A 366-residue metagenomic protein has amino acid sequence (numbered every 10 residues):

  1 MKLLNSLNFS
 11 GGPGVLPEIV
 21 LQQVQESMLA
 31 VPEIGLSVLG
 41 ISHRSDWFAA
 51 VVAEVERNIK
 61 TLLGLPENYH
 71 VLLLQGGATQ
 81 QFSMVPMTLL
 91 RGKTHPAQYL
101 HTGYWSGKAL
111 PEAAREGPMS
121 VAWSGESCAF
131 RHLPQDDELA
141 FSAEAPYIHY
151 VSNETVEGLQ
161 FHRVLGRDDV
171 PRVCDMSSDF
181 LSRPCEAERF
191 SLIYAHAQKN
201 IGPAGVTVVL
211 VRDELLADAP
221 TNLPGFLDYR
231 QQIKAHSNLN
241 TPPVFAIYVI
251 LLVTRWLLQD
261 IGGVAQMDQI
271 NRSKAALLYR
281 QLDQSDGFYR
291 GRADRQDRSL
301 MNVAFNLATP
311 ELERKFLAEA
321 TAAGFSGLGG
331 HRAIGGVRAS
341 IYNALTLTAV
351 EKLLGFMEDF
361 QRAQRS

Functional and structural regions predicted by a protein language model:
M1-S42: N-terminal "arm"/small-domain region of PLP-dependent enzymes with the aminotransferase-like
S6, A322, H331-S366: PLP-dependent enzyme catalytic core of the Aspartate aminotransferase-like
E33-Q81, T88, E112: Conserved N-terminal alpha-helix of the aminotransferase class I/II PLP-enzyme fold
R91-W105: Conserved PLP-anchoring active-site segment centered on the Schiff-base-forming lysine
A113, G125-F180: Active-site phosphate-binding strand-loop segment of PLP-dependent enzymes
V173, A187-Q198: Conserved active-site segment immediately N-terminal to the catalytic lysine that forms the internal aldimine
A197-Y279, D294, A363-S366: Active-site C-terminal subdomain of aminotransferase-like
Y289-A320: Conserved PLP-binding catalytic core of the aspartate aminotransferase-like
